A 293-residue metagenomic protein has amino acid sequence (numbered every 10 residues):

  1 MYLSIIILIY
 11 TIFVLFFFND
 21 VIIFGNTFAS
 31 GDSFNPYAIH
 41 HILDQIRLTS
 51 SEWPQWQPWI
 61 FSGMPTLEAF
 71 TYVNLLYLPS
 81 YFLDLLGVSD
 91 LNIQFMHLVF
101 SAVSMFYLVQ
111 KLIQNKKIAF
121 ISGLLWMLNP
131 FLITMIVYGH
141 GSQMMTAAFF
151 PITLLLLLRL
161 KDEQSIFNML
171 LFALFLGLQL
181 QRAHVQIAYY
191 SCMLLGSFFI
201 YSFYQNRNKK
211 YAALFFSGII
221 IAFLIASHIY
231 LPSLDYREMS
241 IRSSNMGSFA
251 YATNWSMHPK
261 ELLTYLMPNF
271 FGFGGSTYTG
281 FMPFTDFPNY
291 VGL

Functional and structural regions predicted by a protein language model:
M1, Q205-A213, F284, P288: Membrane-interface helix-loop-helix junctions at transmembrane boundaries of multi-pass membrane enzymes, predominantly
M1-D20, F203, A213-I219: Start-transfer (signal-anchor) and selected internal transmembrane alpha helices of multi-pass inner/ER membrane
Y2-I5, L85-I93, Q114-S122, N168: Membrane-interface starts of transmembrane alpha-helices
Y10, V99-K111, K117-F203, F215-S233: Membrane-embedded helix bundles of polyisoprenyl
T11-M105, L124-A147, E238-M239, G247-L293: Membrane-interface coil-to-helix junctions
F18, D84, A183, Q205-N206: Short helix-capping/hinge motifs at transmembrane helix termini and TM-loop junctions
L43, I219-A252: Transmembrane-lumen/periplasm boundary regions of multi-pass, lipid-linked membrane glycan transferases
L157-L158, S202-Q205, K209, S240-I241 (+2 more regions): Anion-coordinating catalytic cores for phosphoryl-, nucleotidyl-, and glycosidic chemistry
